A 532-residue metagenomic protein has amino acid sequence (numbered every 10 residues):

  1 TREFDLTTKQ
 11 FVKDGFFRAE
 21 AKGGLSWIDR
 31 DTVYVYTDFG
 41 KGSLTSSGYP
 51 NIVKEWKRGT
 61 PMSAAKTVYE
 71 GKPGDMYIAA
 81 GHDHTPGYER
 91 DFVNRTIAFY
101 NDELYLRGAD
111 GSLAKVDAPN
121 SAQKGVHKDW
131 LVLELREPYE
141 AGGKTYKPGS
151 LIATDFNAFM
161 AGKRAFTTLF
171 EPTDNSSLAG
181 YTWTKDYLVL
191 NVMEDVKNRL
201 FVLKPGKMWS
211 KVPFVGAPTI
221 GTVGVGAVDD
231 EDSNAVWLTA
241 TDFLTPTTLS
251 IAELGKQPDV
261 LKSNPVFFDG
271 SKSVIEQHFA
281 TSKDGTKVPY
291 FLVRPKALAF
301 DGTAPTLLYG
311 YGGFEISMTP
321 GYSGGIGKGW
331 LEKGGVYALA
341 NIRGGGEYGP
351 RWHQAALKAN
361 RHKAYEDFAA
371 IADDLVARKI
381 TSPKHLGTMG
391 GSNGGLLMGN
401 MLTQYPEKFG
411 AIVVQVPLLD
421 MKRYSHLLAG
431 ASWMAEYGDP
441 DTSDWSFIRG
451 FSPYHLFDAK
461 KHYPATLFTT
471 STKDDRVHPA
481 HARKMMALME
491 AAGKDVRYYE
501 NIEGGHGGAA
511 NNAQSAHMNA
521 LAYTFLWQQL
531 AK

Functional and structural regions predicted by a protein language model:
T1-G24, I28-V33, K185, L190: A conserved hydrophobic secondary-structure block that centers on an alpha-helix together with its immediately flanking
R2-L6, Y49-T60, Y105-A109, P148-N157 (+1 more regions): Beta-propeller blade signature
F4-R18, T60-K72, Y105-D117, A161-E171 (+1 more regions): Blade-edge beta-strand/turn elements of extracellular beta-propeller and related beta-sheet repeat scaffolds
G15-A21, S26-I28, Y36-I52, P61 (+5 more regions): A flexible loop/linker signature enriched in serine peptidases of the S9 family
N51, Y77-T96, Y100-L135, A141 (+7 more regions): Non-catalytic accessory segments flanking enzyme active sites
P305-Y309, Y337, T466: Hydrophobic beta-strand anchors of alpha/beta hydrolase catalytic cores
G310-G312, T470: The conserved beta1-alpha1 loop
I326, E332-K333, L339-K532: Active-site-proximal cap/loop segments of hydrolase catalytic domains
